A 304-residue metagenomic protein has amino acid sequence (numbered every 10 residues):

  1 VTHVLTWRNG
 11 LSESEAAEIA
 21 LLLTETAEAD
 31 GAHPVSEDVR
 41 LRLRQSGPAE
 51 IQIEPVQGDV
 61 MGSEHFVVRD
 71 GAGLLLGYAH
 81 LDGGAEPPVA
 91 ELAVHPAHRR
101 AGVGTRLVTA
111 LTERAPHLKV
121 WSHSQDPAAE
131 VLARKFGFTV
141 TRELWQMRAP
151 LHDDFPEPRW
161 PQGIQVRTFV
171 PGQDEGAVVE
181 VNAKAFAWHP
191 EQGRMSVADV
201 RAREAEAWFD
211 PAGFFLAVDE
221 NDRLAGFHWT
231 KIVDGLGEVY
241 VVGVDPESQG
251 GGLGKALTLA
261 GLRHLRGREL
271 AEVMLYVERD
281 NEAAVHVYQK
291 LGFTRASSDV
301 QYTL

Functional and structural regions predicted by a protein language model:
V1-I53, R159-G193: Short amphipathic alpha-helix that is part of the acyltransferase structural core
R8-E13, L23-A115, K119, A225-G237: Conserved donor-binding loop and adjoining core beta-sheet/short helix segment in diverse acyl/aminoacyl transferases
A72-G77, T141, P211, D222-G226 (+2 more regions): Glycine-rich acetyl-CoA-binding "A-motif" of GNAT/NAT acetyltransferases
G83-E91, H95-I164, V300-L304: Acyl-donor-binding surface of acyltransferase catalytic domains
H95-A97, I232, D245-E247, G251 (+1 more regions): Active-site acidic-Proline motif in GNAT/NAT acetyltransferases
R100-R114, K135, V244-P246, G250-G267 (+1 more regions): Conserved acetyl-CoA-binding loop-helix of GNAT-fold acetyltransferases
K135-F155, L259-R263, R268-L304: Active-site/acyl-donor-binding loops of N-acyltransferases
W188-L236, P246: Phosphate-binding active sites in nucleotide-utilizing proteins
